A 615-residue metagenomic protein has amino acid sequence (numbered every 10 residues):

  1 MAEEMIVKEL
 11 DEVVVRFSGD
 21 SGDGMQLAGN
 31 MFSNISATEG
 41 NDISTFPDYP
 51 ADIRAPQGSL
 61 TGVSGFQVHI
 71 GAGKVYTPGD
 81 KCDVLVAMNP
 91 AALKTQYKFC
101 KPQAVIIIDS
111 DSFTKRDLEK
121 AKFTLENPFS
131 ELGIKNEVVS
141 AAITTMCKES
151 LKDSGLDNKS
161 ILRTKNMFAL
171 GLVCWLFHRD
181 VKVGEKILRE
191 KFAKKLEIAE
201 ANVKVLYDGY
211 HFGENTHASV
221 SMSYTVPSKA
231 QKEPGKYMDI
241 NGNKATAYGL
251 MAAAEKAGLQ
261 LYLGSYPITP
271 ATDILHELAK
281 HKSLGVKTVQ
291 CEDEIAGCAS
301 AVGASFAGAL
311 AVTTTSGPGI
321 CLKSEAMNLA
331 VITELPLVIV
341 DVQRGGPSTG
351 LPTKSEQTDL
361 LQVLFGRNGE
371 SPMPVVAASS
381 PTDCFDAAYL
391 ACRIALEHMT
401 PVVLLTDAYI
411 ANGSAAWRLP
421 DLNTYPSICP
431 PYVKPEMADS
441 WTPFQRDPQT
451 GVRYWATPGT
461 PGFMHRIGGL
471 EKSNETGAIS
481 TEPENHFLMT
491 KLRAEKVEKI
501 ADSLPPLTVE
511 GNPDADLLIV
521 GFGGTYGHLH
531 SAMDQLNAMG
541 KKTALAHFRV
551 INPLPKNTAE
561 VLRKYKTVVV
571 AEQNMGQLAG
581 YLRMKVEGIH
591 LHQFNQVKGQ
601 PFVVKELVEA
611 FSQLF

Functional and structural regions predicted by a protein language model:
A2-A257: Active-site cofactor/cluster-binding pocket
A2-G24, N30, N34, E39-G40 (+4 more regions): Thiamine diphosphate
M31-I35, K101-Q103, K122-E126, L278-S283 (+8 more regions): Short, solvent-exposed amphipathic alpha-helical segments in soluble enzyme and RNA/protein-processing domains
D48-Q57, P90-A92, D111-T114, T144-C147 (+10 more regions): Acidic, glycine-rich active-site loops and adjacent beta-strand->loop/helix elements that engage anionic groups
G79, I134-N136, S140-T144, K354-V403 (+3 more regions): Conserved thiamine diphosphate
T95-F113, L125-P128, A330-E334, L578-Q596: A short, gly/pro- and small-residue-rich
D239-G249, A257, A387, C392-F615: Flexible, low-complexity linker and terminal segments
